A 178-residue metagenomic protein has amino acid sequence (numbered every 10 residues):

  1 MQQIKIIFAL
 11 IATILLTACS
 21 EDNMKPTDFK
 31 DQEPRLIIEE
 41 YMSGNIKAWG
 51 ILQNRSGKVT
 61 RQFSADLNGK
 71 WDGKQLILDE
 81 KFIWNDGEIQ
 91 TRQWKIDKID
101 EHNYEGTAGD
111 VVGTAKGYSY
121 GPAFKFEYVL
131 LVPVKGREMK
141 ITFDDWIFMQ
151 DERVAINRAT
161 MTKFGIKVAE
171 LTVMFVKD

Functional and structural regions predicted by a protein language model:
M1-F8: Bacterial N-terminal signal peptides that target proteins for export
L15-A18: C-terminal motif of bacterial Sec signal peptides marking the signal peptidase cleavage site
S20-D22: Bacterial signal peptide processing site
F29-N45: N-terminal helix-cap/turn-to-beta initiation motif at the start of protein domains
M42-G50, N157: A short, Trp-centered hydrophobic/proline-enriched beta-strand micro-motif
W49, Q53-V134: Central antiparallel beta-sheet cores of small beta-barrel/beta-sandwich binding domains
V59-A65, E138-F143, K167-A169: Amphipathic hydrophobic-ligand
D144-D178: Glycine-rich, aromatic-bearing surface loops/beta-hairpins
